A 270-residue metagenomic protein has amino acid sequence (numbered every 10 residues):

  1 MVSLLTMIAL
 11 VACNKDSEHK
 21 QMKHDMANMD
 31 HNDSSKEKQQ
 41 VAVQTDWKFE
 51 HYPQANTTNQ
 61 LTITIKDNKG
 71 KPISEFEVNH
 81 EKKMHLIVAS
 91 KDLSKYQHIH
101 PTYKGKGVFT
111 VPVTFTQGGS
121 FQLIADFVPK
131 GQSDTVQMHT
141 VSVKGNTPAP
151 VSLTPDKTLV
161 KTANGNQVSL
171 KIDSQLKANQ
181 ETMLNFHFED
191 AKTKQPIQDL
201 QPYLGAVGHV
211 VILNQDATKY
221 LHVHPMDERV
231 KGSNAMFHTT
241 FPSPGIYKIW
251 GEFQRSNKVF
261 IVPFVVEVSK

Functional and structural regions predicted by a protein language model:
A9-A12: C-terminal motif of bacterial Sec signal peptides marking the signal peptidase cleavage site
N14-D16: Bacterial signal peptide processing site
H19-A55, K130-E189, A206, L213-N214 (+2 more regions): Extracytoplasmic/periplasmic copper-protein system
W47-H51, K66-F76, E189-L200: Short amphipathic, basic-aromatic surface patches that mediate peripheral association with negatively charged
T58-K71, A125, Q167, E181-T193: Beta-strand-rich structural segments
K66, T116, D126-K130, E252-S256: Beta-strand-rich extracellular modules
K95, K104-T110, K219, R229-M236: Aromatic sugar-binding surface patches on proteins that engage polysaccharides or sugar-phosphate polymers
Y103, F109-T110, F115-Q117, F241-P242: Residue-level recognition of secondary-structure-to-loop junctions
